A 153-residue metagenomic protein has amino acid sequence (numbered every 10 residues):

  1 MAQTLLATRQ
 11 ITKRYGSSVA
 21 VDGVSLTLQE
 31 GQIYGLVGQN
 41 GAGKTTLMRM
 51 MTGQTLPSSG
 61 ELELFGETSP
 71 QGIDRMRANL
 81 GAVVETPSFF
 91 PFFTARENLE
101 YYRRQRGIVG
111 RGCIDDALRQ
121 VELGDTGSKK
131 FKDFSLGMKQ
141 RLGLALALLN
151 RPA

Functional and structural regions predicted by a protein language model:
Y34-Q39: The feature captures the beta-strand-to-loop junction immediately N-terminal to the Walker
T52: Helix-to-loop junction immediately C-terminal to a conserved catalytic motif
G60-P70, R75-M76: Conserved ABC transporter NBD signature motif
E100, R104, R111-T126: Conserved ABC ATPase "signature" region
L144: Hydrophobic anchor residue at the start of the ABC signature
